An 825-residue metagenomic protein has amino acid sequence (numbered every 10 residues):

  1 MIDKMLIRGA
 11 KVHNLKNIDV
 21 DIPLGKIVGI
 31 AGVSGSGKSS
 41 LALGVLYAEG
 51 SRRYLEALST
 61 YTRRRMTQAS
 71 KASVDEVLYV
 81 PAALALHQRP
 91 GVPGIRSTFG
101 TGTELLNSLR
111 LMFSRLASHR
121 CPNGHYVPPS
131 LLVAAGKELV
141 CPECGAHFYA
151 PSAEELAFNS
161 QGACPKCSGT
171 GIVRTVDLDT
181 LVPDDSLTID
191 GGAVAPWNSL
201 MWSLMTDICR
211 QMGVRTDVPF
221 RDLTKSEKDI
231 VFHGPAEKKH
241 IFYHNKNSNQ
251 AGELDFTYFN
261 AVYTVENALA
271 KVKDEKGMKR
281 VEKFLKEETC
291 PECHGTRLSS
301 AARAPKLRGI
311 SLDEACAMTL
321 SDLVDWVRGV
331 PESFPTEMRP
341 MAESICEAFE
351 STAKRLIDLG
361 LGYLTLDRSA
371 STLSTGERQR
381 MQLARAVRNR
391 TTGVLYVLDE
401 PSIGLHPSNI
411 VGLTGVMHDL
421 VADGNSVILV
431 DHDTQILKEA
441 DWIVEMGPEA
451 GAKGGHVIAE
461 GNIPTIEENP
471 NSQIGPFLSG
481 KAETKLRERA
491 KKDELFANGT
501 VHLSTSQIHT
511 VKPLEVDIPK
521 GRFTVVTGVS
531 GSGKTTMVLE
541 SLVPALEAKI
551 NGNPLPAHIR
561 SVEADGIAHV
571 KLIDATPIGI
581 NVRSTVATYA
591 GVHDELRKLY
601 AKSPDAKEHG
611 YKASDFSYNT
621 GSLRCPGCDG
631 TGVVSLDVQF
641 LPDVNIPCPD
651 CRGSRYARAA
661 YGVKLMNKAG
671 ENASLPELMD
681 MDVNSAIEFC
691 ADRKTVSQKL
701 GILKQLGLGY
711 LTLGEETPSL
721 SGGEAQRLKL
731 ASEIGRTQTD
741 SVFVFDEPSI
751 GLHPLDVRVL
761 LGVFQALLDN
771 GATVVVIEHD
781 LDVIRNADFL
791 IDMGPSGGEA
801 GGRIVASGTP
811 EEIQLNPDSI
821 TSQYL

Functional and structural regions predicted by a protein language model:
M1-L825: Conserved phosphate-binding elements of NTP-dependent enzyme cores
